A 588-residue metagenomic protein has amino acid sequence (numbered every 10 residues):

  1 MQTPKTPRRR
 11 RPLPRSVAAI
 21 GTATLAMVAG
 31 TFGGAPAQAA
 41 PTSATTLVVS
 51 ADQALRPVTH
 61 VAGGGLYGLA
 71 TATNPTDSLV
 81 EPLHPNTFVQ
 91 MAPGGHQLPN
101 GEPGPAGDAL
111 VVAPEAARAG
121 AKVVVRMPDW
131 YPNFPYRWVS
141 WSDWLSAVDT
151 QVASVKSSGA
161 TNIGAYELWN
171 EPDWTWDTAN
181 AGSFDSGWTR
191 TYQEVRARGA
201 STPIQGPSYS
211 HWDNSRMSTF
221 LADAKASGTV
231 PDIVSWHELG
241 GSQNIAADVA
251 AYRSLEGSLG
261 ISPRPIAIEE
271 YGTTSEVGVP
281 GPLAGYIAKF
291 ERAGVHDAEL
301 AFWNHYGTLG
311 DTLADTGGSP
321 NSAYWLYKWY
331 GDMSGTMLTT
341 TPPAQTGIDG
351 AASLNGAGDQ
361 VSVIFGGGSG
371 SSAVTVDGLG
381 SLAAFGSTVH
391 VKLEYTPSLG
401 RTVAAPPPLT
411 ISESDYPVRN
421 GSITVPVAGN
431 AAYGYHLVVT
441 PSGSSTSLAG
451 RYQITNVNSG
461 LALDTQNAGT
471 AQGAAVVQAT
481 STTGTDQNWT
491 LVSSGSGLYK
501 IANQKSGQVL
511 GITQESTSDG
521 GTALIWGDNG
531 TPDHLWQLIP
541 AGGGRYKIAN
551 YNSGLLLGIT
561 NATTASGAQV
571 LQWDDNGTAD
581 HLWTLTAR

Functional and structural regions predicted by a protein language model:
Q2-A40: Secretory targeting and sorting signals
T3, G30-A165, T189-G206, S319-L448: Non-catalytic accessory regions flanking glycosidase/transglycosidase catalytic cores in CAZymes
Y67, Q90, L168, G206-P207 (+3 more regions): Conserved beta-strand positions
A72, G95, W130, D173 (+7 more regions): Residue-level marker for beta-strand->alpha-helix junctions and adjacent short loops that shape enzyme
A72, N133-L255, L259, S275-Y286 (+1 more regions): Active-site cleft segment of glycoside hydrolase catalytic domains centered on the general acid/base Glu
K122, P203, D232, P265 (+1 more regions): Beta-sheet entry/capping signal
L239-T308, D315-M333: Catalytic-core region of carbohydrate-active enzymes that cleave or remodel glycosidic bonds
S444-R588: Lectin-like carbohydrate-binding module/patch detector with strong preference for beta-trefoil
